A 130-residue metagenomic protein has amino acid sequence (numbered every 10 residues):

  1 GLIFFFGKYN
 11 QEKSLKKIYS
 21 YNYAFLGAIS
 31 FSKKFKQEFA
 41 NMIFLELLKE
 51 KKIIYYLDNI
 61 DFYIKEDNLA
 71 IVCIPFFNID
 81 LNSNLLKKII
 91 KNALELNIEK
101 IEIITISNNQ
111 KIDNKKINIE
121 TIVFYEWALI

Functional and structural regions predicted by a protein language model:
G1-N68: Accessory nucleic acid-recognition modules appended to NTPase machines
Y19, I71, E102-I104, E120-I122: Hydrophobic/aromatic beta-strand patches that form the interior of the parallel beta-sheet core in alpha/beta enzyme
S30, N82-S83, I112-N114: Short glycine-/acidic-enriched loop or helix-start segments at secondary-structure transitions that form or flank
I43, L47, I60-K91, I101: Conserved catalytic cores of phosphodiester-cleaving nucleases, focusing on short active-site segments
N59-D61, I104-K111: Short, polar loop motifs at secondary-structure junctions
N108-I130: Domain-level recognition of nuclease-like catalytic cores that cleave nucleotide substrates
